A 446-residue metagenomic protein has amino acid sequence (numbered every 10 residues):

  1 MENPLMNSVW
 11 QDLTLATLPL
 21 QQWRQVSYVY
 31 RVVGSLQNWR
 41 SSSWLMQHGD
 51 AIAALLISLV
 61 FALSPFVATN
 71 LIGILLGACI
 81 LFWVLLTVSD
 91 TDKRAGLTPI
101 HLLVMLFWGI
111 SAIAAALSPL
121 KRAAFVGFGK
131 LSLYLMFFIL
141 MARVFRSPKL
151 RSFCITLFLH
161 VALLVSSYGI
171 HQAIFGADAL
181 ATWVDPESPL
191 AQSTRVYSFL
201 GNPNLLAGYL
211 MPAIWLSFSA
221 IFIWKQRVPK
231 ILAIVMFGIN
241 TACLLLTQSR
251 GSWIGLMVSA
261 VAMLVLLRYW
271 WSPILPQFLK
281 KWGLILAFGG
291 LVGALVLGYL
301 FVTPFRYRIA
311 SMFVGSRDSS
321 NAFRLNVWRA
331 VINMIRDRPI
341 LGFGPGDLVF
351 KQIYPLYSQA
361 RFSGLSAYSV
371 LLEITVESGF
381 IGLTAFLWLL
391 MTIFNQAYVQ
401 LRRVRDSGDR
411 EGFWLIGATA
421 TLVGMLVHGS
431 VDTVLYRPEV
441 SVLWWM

Functional and structural regions predicted by a protein language model:
M1-V126, M136, R146-S152, T156-L159 (+3 more regions): Transmembrane signal-anchor hairpin modules in multi-pass inner-membrane enzymes, especially those that act on
E2, N7-V9, P19, L56-F61 (+13 more regions): Alpha-helical transmembrane segments of multi-pass inner-membrane proteins
F66-L76, V126-G127, S198-L210, G251-S252 (+2 more regions): Membrane-interface micro-motifs in multi-pass membrane enzymes
L117-F125, L245-R250, S430-L435: Membrane-interface helix caps and helix-loop-helix hairpins in membrane proteins
K121-A124, L133-Y134, P203, G290-L291 (+1 more regions): Short alpha-helical transmembrane interface motifs in multi-pass membrane proteins
M141, F145, F218, L348 (+2 more regions): Hydrophobic alpha-helical interface/terminus motif in multipass membrane transporters
A191-V196, I274-W282, L295-R329, R336 (+1 more regions): Flexible juxtamembrane loops connecting transmembrane helices in multi-pass membrane enzymes that build or modify
G315-R329, N333, L341-S378: Long extracytoplasmic/lumenal interhelical loops at the membrane interface of multi-pass membrane proteins
